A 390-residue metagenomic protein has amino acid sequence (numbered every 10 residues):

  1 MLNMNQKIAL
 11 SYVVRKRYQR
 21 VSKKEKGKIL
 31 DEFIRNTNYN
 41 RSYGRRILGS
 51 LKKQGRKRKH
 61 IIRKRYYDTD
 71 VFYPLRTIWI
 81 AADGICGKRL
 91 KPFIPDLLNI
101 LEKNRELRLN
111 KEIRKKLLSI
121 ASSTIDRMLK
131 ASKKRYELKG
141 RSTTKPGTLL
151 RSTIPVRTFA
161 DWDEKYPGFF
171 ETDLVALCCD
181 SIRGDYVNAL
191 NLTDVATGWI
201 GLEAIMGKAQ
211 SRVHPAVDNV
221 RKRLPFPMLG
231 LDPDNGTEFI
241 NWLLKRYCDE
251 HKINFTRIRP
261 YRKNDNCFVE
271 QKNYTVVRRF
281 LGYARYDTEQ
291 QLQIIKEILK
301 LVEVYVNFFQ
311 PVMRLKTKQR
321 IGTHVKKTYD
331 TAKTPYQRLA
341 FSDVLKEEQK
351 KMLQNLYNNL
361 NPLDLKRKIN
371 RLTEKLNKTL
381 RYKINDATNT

Functional and structural regions predicted by a protein language model:
M1-G230, N235-T390: Secondary-structure boundary/capping micro-motif
